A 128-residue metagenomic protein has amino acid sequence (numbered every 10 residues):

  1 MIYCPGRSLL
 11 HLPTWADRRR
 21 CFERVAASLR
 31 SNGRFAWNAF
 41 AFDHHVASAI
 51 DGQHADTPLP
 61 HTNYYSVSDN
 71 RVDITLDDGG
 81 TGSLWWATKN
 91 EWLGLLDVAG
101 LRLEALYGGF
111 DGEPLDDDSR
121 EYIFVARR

Functional and structural regions predicted by a protein language model:
M1, H61-L76, D111-R127: Accessory recognition modules or surfaces
M1-A16: A short SAM/SAH-binding and catalytic strip from SAM-dependent methyltransferases
I2-Y3, G52-D56, Y122-I123: Short, hinge-like loop/turn segments at secondary-structure boundaries
Y3-G6, N38, Y107: Short beta-strands and strand-loop turn motifs
P13, R30, R128: Short conserved AdoMet
T14, A36-V98: SAM-dependent methyltransferase
D17-R34: A short glycine-rich, Lys/Arg-flanked "PGG" loop and its adjoining helix->strand segment in the class I
K89-R128: C-terminal lobe and adjacent flexible extensions of AdoMet/dcAdoMet transferase-like proteins
